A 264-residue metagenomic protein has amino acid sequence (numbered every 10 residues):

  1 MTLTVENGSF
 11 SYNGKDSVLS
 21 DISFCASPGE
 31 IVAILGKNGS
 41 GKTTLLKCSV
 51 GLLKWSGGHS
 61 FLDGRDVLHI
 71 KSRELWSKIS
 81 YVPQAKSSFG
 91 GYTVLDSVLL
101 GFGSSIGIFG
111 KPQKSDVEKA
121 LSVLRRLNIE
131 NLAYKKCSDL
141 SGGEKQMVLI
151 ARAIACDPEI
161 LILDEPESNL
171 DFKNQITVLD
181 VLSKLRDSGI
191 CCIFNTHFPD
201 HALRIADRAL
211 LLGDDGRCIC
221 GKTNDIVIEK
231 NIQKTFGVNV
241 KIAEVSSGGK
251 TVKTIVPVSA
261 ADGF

Functional and structural regions predicted by a protein language model:
M1-V5, S9-D21, H69-K71, F89: A short, flexible loop at the N-terminus of ABC-type nucleotide-binding domains that lies
L35-K37: The feature captures the beta-strand-to-loop junction immediately N-terminal to the Walker
V50: Helix-to-loop junction immediately C-terminal to a conserved catalytic motif
G58-D66, L75: Conserved ABC transporter NBD signature motif
L99, K114-L132: Conserved ABC ATPase "signature" region
K136-L140, E144: Conserved ABC ATPase signature
L161-E165: Catalytic Walker B motif of ABC-type/P-loop ATPase nucleotide-binding domains
